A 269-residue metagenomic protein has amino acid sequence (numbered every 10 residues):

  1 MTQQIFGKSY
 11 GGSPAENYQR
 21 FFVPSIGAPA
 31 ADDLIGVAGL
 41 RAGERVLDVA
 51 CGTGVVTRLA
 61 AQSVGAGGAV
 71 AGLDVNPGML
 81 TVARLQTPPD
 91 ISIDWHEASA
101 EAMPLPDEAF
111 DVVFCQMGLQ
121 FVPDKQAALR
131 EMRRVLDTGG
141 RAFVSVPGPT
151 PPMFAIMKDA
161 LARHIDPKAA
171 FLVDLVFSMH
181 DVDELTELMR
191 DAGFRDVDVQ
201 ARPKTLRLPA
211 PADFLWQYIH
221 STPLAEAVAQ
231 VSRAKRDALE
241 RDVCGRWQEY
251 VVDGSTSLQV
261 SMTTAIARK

Functional and structural regions predicted by a protein language model:
T2-K8, A15, G27, T53-V55 (+1 more regions): Conserved Class I S-adenosyl-L-methionine
P24-E44, L59: Conserved alpha-helix/loop element of class I SAM-dependent methyltransferases that forms part of the SAM/SAH-binding
R45-M103, A127: Class I SAM-dependent methyltransferase SAM/SAH-binding core
G65, V122-P123, L136-T138: Helix-to-beta-strand junctions that scaffold the AdoMet/dcAdoMet cofactor pocket in Class I SAM-dependent enzymes
E101-V112: A short acidic, Gly/Pro-enriched loop at the edge of an enzyme's catalytic core that lines a small-molecule cofactor
M117-Q120: Short catalytic micro-motifs in class I SAM-dependent methyltransferases
V122-E131: A short, conserved alpha-helix within the catalytic core of class I
Q126-A127, D137-P209, A225: Conserved catalytic/acceptor-binding region of the Class I
